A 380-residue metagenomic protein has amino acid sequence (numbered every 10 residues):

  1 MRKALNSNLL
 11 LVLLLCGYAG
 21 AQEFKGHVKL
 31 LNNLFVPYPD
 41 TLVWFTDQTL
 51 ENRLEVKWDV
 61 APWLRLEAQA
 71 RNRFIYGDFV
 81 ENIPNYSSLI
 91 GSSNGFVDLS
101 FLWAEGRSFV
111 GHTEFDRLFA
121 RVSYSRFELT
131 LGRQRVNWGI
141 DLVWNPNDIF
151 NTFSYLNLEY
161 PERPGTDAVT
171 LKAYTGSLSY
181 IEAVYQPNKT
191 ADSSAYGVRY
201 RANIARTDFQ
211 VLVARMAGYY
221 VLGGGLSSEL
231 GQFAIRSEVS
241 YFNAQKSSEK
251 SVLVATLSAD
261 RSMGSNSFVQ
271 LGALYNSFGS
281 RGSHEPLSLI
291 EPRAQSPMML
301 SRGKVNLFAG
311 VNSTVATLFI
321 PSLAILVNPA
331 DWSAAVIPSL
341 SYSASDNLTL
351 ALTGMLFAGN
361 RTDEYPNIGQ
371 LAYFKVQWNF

Functional and structural regions predicted by a protein language model:
F24, P62-L66, R126-L129, L178-I181 (+5 more regions): Repeated loop/turn-to-beta-strand initiation elements of outer-membrane beta-barrel proteins
V28-L34, A68-N72, L131-R133, A183-P187 (+5 more regions): Transmembrane beta-barrel strands of outer-membrane/channel proteins
N33-T49: Surface-exposed strand-loop-strand hairpins of Gram-negative outer-membrane beta-barrel proteins
W44-L50, G111-D116, S123-S125, R163-D167 (+7 more regions): Residues that define the transmembrane beta-barrel architecture of outer-membrane proteins
R53-E55, L118-R121, T170-K172, R199-R201 (+6 more regions): Outer-membrane beta-barrel architecture
L64-Y180, G359: Outer membrane beta-barrel
E229-A324: Detector for outer-membrane/organellar transmembrane beta-barrel domains, recognizing the amphipathic beta-strand
A309-V311, Y342, L348-T349, T353-L356 (+1 more regions): Outer-membrane beta-barrel "beta-signal"
